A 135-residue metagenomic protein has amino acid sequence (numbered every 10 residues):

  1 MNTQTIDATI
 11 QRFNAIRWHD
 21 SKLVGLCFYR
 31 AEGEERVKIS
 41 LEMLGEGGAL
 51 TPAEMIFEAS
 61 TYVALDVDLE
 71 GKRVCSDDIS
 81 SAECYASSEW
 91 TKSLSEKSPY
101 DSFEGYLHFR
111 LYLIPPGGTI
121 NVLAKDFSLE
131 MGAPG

Functional and structural regions predicted by a protein language model:
M1-G135: Surface-exposed, interaction-prone regions used to assemble/regulate multi-protein complexes
